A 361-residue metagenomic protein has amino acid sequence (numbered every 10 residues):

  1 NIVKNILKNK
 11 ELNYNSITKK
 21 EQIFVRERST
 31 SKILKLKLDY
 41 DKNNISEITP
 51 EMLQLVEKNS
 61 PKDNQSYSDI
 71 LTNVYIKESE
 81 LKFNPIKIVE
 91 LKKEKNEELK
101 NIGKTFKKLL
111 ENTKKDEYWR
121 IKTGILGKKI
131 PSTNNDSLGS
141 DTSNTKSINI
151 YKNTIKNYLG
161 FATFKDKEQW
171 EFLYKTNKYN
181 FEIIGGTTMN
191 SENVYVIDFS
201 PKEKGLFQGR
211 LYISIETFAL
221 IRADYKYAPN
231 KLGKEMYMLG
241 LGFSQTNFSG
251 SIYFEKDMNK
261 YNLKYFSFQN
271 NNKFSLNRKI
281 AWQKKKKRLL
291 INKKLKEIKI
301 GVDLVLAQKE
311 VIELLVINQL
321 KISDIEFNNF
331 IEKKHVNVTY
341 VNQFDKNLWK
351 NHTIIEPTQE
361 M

Functional and structural regions predicted by a protein language model:
N1-D166, W170-T176, N190, F243-M361: Surface-exposed, low-complexity/disordered segments and acidic/polar micro-motifs at processing/linker regions
K167, K178-G185: Low-complexity, intrinsically disordered segments exposed to solvent
E182-K234, G242-K256: Feature captures eukaryotic membrane-trafficking machinery centered on endolysosomal pathways and lysosome-related
F207, L232-Y237, K273-R278: A short, polar/proline- and glycine-enriched secondary-structure boundary/capping micro-motif
I213-S214, M238-G240, I280-Q283: Short, charged/polar low-complexity linear motifs in solvent-exposed/disordered segments
